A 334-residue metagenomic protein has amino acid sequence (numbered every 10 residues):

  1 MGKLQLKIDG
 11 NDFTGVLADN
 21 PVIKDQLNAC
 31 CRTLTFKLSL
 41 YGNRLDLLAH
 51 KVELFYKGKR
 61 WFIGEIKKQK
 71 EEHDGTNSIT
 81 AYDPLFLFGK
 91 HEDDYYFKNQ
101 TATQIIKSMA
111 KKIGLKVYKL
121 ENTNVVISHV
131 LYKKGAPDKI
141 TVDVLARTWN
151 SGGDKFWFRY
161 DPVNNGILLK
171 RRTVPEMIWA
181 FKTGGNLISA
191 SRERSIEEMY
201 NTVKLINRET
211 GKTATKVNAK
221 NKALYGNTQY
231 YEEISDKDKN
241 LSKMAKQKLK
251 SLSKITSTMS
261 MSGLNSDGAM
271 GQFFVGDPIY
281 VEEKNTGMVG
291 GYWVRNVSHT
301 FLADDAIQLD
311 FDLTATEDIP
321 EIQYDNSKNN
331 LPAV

Functional and structural regions predicted by a protein language model:
M1-H91, M177-R192: Assembly/oligomerization scaffold segments
M1-N11, S39-E71, Q100-K112, V142 (+2 more regions): Short, acidic/charged, Gly/Pro-enriched secondary-structure junctions
A18, C31-T33, W61, D74-T76 (+7 more regions): Extracytoplasmic
L27-L40, G75-L85, L205, I255-N265 (+2 more regions): Oligomerization/assembly interface segments of phage tail-like spikes and tubes
T35-F36, I66, A81, D94-Y118 (+3 more regions): Amphipathic, non-transmembrane alpha-helical segments in extracytoplasmic/periplasmic proteins
T76, Y82-F88, K119-R192: Short beta-strand-centered interaction patches in the first periplasmic/extracellular domains of large envelope
A110-N124, L331-V334: Long, low-complexity intrinsically disordered regions
G153-D304, A315-V334: Acidic, small/polar-enriched beta strand-loop surface segments
